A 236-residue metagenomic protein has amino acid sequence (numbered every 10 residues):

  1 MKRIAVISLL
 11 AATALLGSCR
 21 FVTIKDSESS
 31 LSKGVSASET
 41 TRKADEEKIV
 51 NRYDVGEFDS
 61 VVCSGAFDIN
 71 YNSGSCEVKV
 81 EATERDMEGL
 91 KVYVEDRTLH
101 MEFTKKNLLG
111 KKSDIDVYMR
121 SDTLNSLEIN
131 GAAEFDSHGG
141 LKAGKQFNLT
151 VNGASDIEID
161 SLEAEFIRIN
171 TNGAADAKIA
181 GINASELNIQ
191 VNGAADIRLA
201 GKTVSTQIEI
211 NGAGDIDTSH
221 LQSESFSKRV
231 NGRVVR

Functional and structural regions predicted by a protein language model:
M1-R236: Intrinsically disordered, low-complexity terminal regions
